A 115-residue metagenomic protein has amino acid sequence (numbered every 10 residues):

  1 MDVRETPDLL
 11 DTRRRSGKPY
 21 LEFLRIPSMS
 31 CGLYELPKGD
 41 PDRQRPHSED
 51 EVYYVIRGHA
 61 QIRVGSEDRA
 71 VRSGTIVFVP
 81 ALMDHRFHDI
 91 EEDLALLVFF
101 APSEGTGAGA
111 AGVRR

Functional and structural regions predicted by a protein language model:
M1-L33, R43, G109-R115: A short, N-terminal "cap"/entry segment at the start of jelly-roll beta-barrel domains of the cupin/DSBH fold
P27, R63-E67, I90: Short strand-coil-strand connectors
S28, K38-E49: Short beta-strand/loop turn elements enriched in aromatics
L36, H47-I62: Short, conserved beta-strand element in jelly-roll/cupin
P41-D42, Q61, V77, A81-R86: Histidine-centered metal-chelating micro-motifs
V52, H59-Q61, D68, D84 (+1 more regions): Structural motif
S66-A81: Short acidic-glycine-tyrosine-enriched beta hairpin
A81-T106: Ligand-binding loop in jelly-roll beta-barrel domains
